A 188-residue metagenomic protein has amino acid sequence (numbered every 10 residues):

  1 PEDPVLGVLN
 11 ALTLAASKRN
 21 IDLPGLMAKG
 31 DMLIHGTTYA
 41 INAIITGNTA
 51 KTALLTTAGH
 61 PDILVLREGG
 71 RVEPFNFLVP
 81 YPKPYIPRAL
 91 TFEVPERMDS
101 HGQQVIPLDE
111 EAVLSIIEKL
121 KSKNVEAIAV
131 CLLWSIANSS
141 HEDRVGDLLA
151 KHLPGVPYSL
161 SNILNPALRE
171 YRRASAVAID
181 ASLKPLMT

Functional and structural regions predicted by a protein language model:
P1-T188: N-terminally biased helix-coil "hinge/interface" segments that flank
